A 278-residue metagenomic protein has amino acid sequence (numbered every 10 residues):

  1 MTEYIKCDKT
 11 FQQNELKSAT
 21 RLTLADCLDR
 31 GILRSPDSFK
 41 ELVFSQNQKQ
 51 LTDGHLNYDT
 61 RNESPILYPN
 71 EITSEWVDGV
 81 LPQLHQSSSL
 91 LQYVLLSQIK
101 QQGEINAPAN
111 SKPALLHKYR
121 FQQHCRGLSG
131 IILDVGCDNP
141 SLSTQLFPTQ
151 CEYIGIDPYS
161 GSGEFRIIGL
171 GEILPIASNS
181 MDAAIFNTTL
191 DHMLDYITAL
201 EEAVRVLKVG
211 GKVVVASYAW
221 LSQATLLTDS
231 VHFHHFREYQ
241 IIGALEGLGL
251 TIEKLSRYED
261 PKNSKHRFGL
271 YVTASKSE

Functional and structural regions predicted by a protein language model:
Y4-G103: N-terminal, positively charged/glycine-rich alpha-helical extensions of SAM-dependent methyltransferases
E104-G130: Conserved alpha-helix/loop element of class I SAM-dependent methyltransferases that forms part of the SAM/SAH-binding
G130-I173: Class I SAM-dependent methyltransferase SAM/SAH-binding core
I185: A conserved beta-strand element that flanks and buttresses the S-adenosyl-L-methionine
T188-T189: Short catalytic micro-motifs in class I SAM-dependent methyltransferases
I197-K212: A short glycine-rich, Lys/Arg-flanked "PGG" loop and its adjoining helix->strand segment in the class I
V214-I242: Conserved class I S-adenosyl-L-methionine
L248, K254-E278: Core SAM-dependent methyltransferase catalytic element
